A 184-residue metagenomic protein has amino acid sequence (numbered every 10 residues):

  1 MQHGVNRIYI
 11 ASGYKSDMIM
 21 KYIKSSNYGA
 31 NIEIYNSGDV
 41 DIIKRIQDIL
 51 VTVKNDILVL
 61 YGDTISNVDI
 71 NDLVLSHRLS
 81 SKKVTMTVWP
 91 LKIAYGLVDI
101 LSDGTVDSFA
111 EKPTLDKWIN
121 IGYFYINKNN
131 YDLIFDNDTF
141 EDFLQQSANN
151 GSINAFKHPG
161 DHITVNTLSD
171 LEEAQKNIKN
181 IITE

Functional and structural regions predicted by a protein language model:
M1-Y61, D72, L133: Conserved N-terminal catalytic core of the sugar/cofactor nucleotidyltransferase
I8, I19, I49, D63 (+4 more regions): Residue-level signal for inorganic ion chemistry
Y9-I10, V59, V84-T87, A155: Structural beta-sheet core signal
Y14, G38-D41, V68, P90 (+2 more regions): Short beta->alpha linker loops
K24-Y28, L101, Q145-A148: Short, conserved catalytic or adaptor-binding loops enriched in Gly and charged residues
V53-D56, N67-T105: Basic phosphate/pyrophosphate-binding loop/patch that engages nucleotide-derived ligands
L58, I65, V74, R78 (+2 more regions): Catalytic-core segments of class I nucleotidyltransferases/pyrophosphorylases that form NMP-activated intermediates
